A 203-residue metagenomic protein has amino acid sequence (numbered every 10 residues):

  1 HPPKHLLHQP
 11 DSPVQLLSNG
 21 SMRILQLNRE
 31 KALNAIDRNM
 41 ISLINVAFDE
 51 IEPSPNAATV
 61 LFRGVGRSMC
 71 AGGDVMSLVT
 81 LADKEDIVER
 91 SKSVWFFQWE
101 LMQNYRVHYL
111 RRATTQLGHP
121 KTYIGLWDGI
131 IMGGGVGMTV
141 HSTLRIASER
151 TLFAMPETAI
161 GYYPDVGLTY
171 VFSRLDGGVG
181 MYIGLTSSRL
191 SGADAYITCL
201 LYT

Functional and structural regions predicted by a protein language model:
H1-V65, I87: Conserved CoA-thioester-binding segment of acyl-CoA-metabolizing enzymes
F62, D74, M138-T139, D194-A195: Hydrophobic/aromatic residues within transmembrane alpha-helices of multi-pass small-molecule transporters
G64-M102, A159-G161: Glycine- (often His-adjacent) and acidic-residue-rich active-site loop that binds/positions the CoA thioester
G72-G73, G180-G184: Short helix- or helix-capping micro-motifs that position conserved polar/aromatic residues at function-defining sites
V107-I160, P164, Y182, S187 (+1 more regions): Glycine-rich beta-to-alpha active-site loop
T169-G178: Hydrophobic, secondary-structure "cap" segments at the distal end of domains
T203: Conserved small/polar residues in nucleotide/adenosyl-binding loops
